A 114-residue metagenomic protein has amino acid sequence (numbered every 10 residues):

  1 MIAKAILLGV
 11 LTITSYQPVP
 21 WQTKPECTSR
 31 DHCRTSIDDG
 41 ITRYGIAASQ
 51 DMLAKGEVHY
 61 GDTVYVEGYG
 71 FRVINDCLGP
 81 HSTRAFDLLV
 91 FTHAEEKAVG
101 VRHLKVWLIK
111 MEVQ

Functional and structural regions predicted by a protein language model:
I2-Q114: Solvent-exposed, well-ordered loop and adjacent helix/strand elements within mature globular domains that form
